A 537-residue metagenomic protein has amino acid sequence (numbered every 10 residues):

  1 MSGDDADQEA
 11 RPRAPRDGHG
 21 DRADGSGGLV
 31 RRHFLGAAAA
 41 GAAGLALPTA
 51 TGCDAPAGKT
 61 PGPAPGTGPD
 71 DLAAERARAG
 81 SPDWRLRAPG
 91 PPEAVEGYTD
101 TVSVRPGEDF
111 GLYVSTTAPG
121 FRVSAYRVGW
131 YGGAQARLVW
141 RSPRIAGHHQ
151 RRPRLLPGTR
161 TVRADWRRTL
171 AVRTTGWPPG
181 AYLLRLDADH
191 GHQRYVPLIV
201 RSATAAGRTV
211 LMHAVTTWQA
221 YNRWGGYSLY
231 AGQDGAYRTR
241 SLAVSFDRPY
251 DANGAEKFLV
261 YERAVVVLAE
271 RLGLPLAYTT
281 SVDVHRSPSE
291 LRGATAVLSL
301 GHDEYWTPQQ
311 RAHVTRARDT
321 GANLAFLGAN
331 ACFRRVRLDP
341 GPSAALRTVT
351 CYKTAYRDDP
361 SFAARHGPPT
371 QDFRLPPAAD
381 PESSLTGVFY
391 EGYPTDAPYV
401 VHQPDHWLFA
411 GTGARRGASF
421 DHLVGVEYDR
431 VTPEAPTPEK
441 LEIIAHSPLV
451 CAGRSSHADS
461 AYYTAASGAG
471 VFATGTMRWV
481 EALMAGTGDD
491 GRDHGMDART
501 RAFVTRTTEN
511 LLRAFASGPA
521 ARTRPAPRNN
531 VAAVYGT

Functional and structural regions predicted by a protein language model:
M1-L29, A43-G44: N-terminal secretory signal peptides
H33-C53: N-terminal export signals
P61-A94: N-terminal pre-domain segments of enzymes
Y98-A118: Contiguous beta-strand segments within globular domains
P106, G111, P153-A188: Ligand-binding face of N-terminal immunoglobulin V-set domains in extracellular IgSF glycoproteins
A118-F121, A125-G132, A136-R144, H190-E290 (+3 more regions): Aromatic-Pro/Gly-enriched surface loop or interdomain linker that acts as a lid/target-recognition segment
R151-V162, T169-R173, G254-P340, T523-R524 (+1 more regions): Helical hinge/lid and interdomain linker segments adjacent to catalytic or ligand-binding clefts that mediate domain
R335, G341, A345-Y535: Long, C-terminal catalytic modules of enzymes
